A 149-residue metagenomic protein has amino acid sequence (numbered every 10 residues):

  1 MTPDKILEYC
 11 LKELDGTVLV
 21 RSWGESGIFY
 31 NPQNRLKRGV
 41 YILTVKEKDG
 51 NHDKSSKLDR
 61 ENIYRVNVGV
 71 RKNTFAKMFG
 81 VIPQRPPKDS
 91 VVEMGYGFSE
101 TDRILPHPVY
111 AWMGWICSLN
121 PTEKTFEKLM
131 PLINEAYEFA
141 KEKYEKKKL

Functional and structural regions predicted by a protein language model:
M1-H52: Charge-rich, low-complexity N-terminal segments
D15, R71, E123: Residue-level marker of positions within ordered structural domains that often coincide with functionally constrained
S26-G27, I63, W115: A generic structural signal for beta-strand entry/edge sites
I28, P32-Q33, K88, A140 (+1 more regions): Charge-rich, low-complexity amphipathic helices in intrinsically disordered tails/linkers adjacent to domains
R35-V109: Short, conserved beta-strand/beta-arch hydrophobic-aromatic motifs that form part of recognition grooves or interface
G95-L149: Well-ordered alpha/beta subsegment
